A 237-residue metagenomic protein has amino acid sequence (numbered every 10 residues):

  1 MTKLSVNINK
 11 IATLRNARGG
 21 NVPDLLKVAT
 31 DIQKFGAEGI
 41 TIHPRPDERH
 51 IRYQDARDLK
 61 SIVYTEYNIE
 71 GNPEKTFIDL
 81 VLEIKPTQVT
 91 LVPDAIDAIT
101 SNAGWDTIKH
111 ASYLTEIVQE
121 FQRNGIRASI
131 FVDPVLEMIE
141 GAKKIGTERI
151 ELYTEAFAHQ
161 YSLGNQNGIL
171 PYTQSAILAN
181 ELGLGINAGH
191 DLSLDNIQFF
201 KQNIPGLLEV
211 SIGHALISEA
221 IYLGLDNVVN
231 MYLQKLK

Functional and structural regions predicted by a protein language model:
M1-E70, K75-P86, N167: Conserved N-terminal beta1-alpha1 strand-loop-helix module at the mouth
T2-I8, I40-I42, Y67-I69, V89-L91 (+4 more regions): Hydrophobic faces of well-ordered beta-strands that scaffold small-molecule active sites in alpha/beta enzyme cores
G36-E38, I62-Y64, E83-V89, R123 (+2 more regions): Glycine-enriched alpha-helix->loop->beta-strand junction motifs that scaffold or abut catalytic
E48-K75, K109-F131, N165-A188, L194 (+2 more regions): Alpha-helix-loop-beta-strand connector modules within alpha/beta enzyme cores
K60, A103, G164-N165, E219-K237: C-terminal helical cap(s) of enzyme catalytic domains, especially alpha/beta-barrels
K75-I84, V135-I145, I186-A188, L192-L207: Catalytic cores of alpha/beta
L91-A98, E148-Y161, P205-L225: Glycine-rich phosphate-binding active-site loops on the catalytic face of alpha/beta enzymes
R127-A179: Histidine/lysine/aspartate-rich catalytic loop segments that bind and position anionic ligands
